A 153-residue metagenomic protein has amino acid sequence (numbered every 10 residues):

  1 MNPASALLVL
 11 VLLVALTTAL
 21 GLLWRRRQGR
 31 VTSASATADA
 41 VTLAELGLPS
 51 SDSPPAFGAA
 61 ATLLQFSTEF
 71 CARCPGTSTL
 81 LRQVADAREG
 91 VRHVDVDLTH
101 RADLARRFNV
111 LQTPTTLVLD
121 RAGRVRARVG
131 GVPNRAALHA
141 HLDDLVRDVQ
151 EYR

Functional and structural regions predicted by a protein language model:
M1-E45: N-terminal targeting signals for export/organelle localization
L43-P54, A59: Anionic-ligand binding region
F57-E69: Short active-site neighborhood of thiol/selenol oxidoreductases, capturing the structured segment around
T68-T79, Q83: Conserved redox-active cysteine motifs that mediate thiol-disulfide chemistry, especially di-cysteine Cys-X(1-2)-Cys
L81-V91: Short helix-loop-beta junction
E89-A102: Thiol-based oxidoreductase modules, predominantly thioredoxin-like and allied folds used for disulfide exchange
N109-L117: Structural micro-motif
V118-R153: Non-catalytic, surface beta->alpha helical segment in thiol-disulfide oxidoreductase systems
